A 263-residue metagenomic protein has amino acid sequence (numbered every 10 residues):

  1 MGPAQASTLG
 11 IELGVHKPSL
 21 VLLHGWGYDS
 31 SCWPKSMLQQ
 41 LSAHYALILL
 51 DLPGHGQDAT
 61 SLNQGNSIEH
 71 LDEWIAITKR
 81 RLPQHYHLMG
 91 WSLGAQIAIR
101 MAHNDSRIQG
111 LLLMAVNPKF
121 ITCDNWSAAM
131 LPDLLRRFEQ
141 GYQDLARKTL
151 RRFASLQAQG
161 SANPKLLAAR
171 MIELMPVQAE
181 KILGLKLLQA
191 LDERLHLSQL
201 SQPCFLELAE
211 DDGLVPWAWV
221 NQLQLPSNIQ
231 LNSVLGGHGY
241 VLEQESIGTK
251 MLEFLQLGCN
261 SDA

Functional and structural regions predicted by a protein language model:
G2, K35, A46-M89: Active-site loop/oxyanion-hole signature of alpha/beta-hydrolase fold enzymes
A6-T60: Conserved HGGG/HGGXW glycine-rich cap/lid loop of the alpha/beta-hydrolase fold
G90-G94, A98: Gly/Ala-rich beta-loop-alpha elbow adjacent to hydrolase catalytic centers
G110-G141, E180-L183: Flexible "cap/lid" loop of the alpha/beta hydrolase fold
Q143-H196: Conserved alpha/beta-hydrolase catalytic His-Asp/Glu region
L200, L206-L208, D212: Short beta-strand/loop motif that positions the catalytic acidic residue of the alpha/beta-hydrolase fold
E210-V215, G239: Acidic catalytic loop of the alpha/beta-hydrolase fold
G236-K250: Catalytic histidine-centered segment of alpha/beta-hydrolase-like enzymes
